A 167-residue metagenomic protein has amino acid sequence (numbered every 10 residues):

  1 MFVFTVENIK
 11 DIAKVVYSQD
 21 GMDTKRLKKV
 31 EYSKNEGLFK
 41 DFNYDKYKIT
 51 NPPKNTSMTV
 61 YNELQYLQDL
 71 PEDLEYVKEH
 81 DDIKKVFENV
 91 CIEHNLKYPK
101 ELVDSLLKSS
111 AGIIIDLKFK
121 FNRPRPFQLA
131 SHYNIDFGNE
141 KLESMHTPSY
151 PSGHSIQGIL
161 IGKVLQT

Functional and structural regions predicted by a protein language model:
F4-T167: Hydrophobic alpha-helical bundle signature of multipass membrane enzymes
